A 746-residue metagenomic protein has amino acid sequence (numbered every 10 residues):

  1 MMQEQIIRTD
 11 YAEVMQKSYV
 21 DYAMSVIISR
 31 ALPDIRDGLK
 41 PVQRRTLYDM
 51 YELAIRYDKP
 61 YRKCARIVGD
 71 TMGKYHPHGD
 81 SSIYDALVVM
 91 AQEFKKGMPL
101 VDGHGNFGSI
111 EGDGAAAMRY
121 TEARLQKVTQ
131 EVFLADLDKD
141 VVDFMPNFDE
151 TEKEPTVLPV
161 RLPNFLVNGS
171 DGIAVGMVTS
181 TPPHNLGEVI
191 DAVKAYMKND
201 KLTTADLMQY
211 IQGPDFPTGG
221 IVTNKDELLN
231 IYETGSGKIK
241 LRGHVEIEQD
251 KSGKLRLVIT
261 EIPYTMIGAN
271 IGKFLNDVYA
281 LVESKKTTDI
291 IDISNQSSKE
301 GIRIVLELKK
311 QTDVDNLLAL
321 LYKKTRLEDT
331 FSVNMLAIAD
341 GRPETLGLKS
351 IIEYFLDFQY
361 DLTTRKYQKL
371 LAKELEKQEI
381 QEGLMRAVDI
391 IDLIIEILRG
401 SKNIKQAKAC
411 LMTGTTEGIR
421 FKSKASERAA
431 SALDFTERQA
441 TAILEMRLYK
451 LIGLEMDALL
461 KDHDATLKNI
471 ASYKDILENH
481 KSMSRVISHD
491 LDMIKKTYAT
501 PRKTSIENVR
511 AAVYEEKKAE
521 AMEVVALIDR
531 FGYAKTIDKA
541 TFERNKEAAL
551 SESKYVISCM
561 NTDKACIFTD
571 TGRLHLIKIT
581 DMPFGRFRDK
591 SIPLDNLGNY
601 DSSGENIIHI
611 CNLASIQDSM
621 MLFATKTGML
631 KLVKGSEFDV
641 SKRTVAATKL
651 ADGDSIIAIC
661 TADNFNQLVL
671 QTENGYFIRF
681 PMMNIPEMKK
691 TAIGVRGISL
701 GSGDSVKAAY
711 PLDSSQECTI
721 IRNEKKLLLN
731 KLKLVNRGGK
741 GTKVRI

Functional and structural regions predicted by a protein language model:
M1-K238, R303-V305: Catalytic phosphate-handling regions of large nucleic-acid enzymes and associated NTPases
M2-I6, D10-Y11, K127, S170-D171 (+1 more regions): C-terminal interaction appendages of subunits in large macromolecular complexes
